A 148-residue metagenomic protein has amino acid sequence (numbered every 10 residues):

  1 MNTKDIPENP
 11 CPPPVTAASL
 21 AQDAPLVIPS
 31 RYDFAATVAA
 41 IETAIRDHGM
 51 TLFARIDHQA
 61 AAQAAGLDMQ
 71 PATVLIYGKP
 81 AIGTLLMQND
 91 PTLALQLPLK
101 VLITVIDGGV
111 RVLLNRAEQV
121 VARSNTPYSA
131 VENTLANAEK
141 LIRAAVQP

Functional and structural regions predicted by a protein language model:
N2-H48, A144: Terminal, regulation- and interaction-focused segments at domain boundaries
A24, P71-T73, V110: A generic secondary-structure signal marking the coil-to-beta-strand transition
V38, K79, A138-E139: Short amphipathic alpha-helical/adjacent loop interface patches that line ligand and macromolecule-binding sites
F53-L102: Compact, glycine-rich, soluble single-domain proteins
K100-Y128: Beta-strand/loop substructures that line and gate deep hydrophobic ligand-binding cavities in soluble
R123-P148: Well-ordered alpha/beta subsegment
